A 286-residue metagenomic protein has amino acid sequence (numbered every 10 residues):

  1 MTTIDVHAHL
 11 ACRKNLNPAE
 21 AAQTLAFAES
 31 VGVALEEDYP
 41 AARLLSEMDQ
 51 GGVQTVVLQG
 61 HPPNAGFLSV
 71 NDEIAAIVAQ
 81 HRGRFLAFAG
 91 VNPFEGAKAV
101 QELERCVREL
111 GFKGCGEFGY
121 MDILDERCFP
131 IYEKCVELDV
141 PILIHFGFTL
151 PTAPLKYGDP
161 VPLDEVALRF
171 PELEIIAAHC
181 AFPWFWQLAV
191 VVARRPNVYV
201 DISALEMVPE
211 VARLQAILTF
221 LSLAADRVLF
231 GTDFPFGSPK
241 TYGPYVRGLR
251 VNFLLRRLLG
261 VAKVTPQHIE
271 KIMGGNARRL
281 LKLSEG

Functional and structural regions predicted by a protein language model:
M1-T55, R105, D226-R227, S238-G286: Mid-to-C-terminal alpha-helical segments outside catalytic/metal-binding sites
T3-R13, I142-G147, A177-C180: Histidine-centered catalytic micro-motifs
H7, M48, I74, C106 (+6 more regions): Conserved, mostly hydrophobic/aromatic
A8, V91, F146-F148, C180 (+2 more regions): Active-site metal-binding loops of divalent metal-dependent hydrolases
K14-P18, P154-P162, F185-R194, E210-L218 (+1 more regions): Histidine/acidic-residue-rich catalytic or RNA/ligand-binding cores of hydrolases and nuclease-related proteins
Q54-T55, P62-G158, V198, M207: Active-site gating/metal-coordination segments in enzymes
H81, E137-L138, F170-P171, R195 (+1 more regions): Helix C-cap/helix->beta junction micro-motif
I175, H179, S222-G243: Short acidic/histidine-rich active-site segments
